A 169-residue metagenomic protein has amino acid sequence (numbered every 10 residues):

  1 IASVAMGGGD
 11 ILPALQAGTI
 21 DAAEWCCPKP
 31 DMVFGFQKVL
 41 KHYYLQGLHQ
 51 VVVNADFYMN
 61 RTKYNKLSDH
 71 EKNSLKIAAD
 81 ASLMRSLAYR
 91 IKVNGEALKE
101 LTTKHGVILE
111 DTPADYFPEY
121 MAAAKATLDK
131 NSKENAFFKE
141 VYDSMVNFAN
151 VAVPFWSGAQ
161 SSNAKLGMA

Functional and structural regions predicted by a protein language model:
I1-A169: N-terminal secretory/targeting leader peptides
